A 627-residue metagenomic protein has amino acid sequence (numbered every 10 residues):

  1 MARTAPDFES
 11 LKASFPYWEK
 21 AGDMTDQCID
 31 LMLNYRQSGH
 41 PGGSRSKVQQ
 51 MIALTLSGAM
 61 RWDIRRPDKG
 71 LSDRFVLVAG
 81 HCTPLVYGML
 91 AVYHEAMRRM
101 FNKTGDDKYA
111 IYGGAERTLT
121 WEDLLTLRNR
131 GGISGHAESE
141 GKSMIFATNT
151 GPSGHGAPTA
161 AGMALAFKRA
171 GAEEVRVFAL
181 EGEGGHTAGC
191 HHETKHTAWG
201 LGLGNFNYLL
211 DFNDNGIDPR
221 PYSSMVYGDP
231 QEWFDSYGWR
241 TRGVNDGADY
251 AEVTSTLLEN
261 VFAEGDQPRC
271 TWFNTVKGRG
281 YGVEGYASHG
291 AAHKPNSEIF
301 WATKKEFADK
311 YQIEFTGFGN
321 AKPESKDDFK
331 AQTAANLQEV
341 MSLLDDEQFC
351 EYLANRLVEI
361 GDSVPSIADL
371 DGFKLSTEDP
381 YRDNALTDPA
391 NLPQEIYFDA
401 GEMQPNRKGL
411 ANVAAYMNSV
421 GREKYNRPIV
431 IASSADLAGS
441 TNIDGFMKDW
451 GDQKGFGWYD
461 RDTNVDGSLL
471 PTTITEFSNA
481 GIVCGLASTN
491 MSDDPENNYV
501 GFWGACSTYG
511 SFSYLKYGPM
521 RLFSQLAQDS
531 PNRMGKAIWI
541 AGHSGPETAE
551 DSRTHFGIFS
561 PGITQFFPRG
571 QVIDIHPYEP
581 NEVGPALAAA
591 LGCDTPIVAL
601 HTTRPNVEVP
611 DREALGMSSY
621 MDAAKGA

Functional and structural regions predicted by a protein language model:
M1-A53, G185, G189, N207-L209 (+3 more regions): Conserved acidic/glycine
S10, S14, W18, T25-D30 (+7 more regions): Cofactor-binding active-site loop characterized by glycine-rich and histidine/acidic residues
R36-V48, F75-H81, E138-T159, E181-H186 (+8 more regions): Active-site nucleophile and cofactor-binding loops and adjacent substrate-binding regions of central metabolic enzymes
D63-I64, F167-F178, S488-L515, G535: Glycine-rich phosphate/pyrophosphate-binding loops and their adjacent beta-strand/loop elements at enzyme active sites
Y87-A91, G189-E193, I217-S223, E252-L257 (+8 more regions): Short acidic, glycine/serine/threonine-rich loops at helix termini
E95-D107, R117-L119, D123-T126, W199-D211 (+2 more regions): A glycine-rich helix N-cap at a beta->alpha junction
I133-S134, Q525, S530-A627: Active-site phosphate/pyrophosphate-binding segments
I145, N149-R269, G545-G562: Thiamine diphosphate
